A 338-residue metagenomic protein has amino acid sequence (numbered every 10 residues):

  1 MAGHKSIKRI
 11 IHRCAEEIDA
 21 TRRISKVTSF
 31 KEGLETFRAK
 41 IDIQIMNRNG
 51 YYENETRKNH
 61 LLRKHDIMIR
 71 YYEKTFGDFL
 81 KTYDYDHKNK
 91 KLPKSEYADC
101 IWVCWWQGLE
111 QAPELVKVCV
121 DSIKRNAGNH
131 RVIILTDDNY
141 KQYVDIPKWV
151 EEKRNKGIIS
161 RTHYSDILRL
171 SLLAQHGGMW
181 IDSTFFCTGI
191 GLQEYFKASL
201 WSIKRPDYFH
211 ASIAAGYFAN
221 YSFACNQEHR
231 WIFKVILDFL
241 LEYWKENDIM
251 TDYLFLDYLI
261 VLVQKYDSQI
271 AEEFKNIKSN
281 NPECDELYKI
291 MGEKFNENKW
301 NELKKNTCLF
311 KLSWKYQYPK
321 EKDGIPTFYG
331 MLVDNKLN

Functional and structural regions predicted by a protein language model:
A2-S165, F186-N338: Glycosyltransferase-associated regions of secretory-pathway enzymes, highlighting luminal stem/catalytic domains
D166-H176: Small-residue hinge/turn detector
H176, I181-S183: Active-site acidic Asp-centered loop
